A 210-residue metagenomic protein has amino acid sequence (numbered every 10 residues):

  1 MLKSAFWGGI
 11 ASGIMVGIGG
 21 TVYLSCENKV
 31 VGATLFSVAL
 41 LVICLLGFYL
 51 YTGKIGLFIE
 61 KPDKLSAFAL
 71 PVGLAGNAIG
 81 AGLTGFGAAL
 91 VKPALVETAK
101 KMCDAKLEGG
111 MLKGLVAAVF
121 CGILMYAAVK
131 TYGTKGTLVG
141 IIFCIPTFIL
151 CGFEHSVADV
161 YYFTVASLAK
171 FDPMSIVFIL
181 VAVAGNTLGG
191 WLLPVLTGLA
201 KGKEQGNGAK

Functional and structural regions predicted by a protein language model:
M1-K210: Alpha-helical transmembrane segments and their helix-helix packing motifs
